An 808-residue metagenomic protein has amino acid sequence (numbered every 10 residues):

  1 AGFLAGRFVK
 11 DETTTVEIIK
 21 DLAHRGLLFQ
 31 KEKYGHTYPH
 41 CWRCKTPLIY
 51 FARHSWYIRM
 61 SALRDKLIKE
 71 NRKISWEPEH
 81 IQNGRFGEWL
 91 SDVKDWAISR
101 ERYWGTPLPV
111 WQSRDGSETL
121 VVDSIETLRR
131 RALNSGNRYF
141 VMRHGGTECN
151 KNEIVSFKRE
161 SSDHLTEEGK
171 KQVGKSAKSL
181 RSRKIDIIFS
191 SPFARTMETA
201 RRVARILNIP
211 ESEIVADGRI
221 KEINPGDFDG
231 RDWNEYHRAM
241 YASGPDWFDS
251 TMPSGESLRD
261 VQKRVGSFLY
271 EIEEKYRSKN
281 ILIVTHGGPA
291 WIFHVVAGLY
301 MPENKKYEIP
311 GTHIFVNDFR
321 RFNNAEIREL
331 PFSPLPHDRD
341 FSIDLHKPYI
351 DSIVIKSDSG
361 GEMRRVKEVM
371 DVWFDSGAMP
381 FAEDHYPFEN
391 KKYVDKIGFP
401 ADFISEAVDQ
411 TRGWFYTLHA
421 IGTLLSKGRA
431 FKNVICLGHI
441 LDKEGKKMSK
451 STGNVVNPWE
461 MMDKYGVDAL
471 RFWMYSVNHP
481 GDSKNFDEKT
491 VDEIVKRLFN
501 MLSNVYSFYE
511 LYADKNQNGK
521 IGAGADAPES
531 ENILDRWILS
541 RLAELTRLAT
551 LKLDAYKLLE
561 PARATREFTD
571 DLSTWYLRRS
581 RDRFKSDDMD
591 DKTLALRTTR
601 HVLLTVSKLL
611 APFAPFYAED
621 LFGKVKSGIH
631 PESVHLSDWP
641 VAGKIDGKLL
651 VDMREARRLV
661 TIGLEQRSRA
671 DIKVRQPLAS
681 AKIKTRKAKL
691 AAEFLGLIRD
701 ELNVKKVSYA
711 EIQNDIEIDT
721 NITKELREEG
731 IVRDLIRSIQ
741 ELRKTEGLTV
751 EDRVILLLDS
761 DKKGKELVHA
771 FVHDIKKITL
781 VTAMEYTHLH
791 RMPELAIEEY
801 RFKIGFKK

Functional and structural regions predicted by a protein language model:
A1-I18, L22-L67, L90, A382 (+2 more regions): N-terminal, positively charged nucleic-acid-binding surface of large information/translation enzymes
D95-G136, S333-F374, A378-P380, L425-D463 (+3 more regions): Feature 926 captures the class I aminoacyl-tRNA synthetase adenylation module centered on the KMSKS loop
L108, R114-D115, S191-F193, R219 (+4 more regions): Short, well-ordered beta-to-alpha junction loops that form the rim of enzyme active sites and present histidine/acidic
R138-M142, K279-P289, L330: Beta-strand elements within well-structured catalytic alpha/beta cores of enzymes that handle phosphate/sulfate esters
G146-C149, G174-G244, V296-L299, E308-P331: Phosphate-coordination/substrate-recognition cap region in phosphate-metabolizing enzymes
E148-M197, T251-V265: Loop-to-helix element that buttresses phosphate recognition and phosphoryl-transfer chemistry
S182-K184, I272-K279: Glycine-rich phosphate-binding loop signature in dinucleotide/nucleotide-binding domains
I185-P192, V215, N280-V284, S680-K682 (+1 more regions): Short glycine-rich phosphate-binding loop at a beta-alpha junction
